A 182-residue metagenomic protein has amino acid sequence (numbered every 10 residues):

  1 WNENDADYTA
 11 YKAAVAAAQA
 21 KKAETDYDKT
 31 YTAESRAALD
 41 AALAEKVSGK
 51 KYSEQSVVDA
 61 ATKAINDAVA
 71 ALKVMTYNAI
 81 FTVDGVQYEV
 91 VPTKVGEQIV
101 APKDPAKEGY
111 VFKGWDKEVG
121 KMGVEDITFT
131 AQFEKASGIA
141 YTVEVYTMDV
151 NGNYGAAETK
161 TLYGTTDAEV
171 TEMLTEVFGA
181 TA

Functional and structural regions predicted by a protein language model:
W1-E24, E34, V74-T181: Secondary-structure capping and domain/repeat boundary segments
N4, D28-T32, K51-V58: Alpha-helical rod/repeat scaffolding segments in eukaryotic adaptors/tethers and long-chain four-helix cytokines
A6-T9, A13-A16, A37, A41 (+3 more regions): Extended alpha-helical stalk/coiled-coil segments
D26-L43, V47: Extended alpha-helical rod segments
V47-D67, A71, K113-Q132: Serine/threonine-rich, repeat-prone extracellular segments and beta-strand-based repeat modules of secreted/surface
